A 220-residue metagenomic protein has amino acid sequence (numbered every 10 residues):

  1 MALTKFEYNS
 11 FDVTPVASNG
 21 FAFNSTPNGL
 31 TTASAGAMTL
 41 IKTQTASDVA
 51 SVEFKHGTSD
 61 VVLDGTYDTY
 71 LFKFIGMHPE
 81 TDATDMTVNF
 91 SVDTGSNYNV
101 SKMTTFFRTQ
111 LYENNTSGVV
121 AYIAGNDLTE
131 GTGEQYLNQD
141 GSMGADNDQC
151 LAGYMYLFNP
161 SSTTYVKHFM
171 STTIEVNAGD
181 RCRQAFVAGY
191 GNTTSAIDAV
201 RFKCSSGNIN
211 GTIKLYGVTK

Functional and structural regions predicted by a protein language model:
A2-K220: Surface-exposed molecular-recognition determinants
